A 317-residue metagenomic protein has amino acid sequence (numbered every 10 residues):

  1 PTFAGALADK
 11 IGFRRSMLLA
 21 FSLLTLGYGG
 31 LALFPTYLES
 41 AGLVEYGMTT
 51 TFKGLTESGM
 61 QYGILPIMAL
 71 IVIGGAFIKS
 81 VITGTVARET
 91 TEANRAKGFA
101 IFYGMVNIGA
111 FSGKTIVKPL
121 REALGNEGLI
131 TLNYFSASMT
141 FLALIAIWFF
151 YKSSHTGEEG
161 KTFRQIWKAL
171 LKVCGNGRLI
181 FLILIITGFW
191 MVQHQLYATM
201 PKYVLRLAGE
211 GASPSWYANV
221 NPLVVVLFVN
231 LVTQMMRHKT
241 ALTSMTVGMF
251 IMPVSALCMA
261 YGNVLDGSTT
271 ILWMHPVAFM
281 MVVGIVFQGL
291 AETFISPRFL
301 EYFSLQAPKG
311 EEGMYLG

Functional and structural regions predicted by a protein language model:
P1-F13, R121, L227-V247: Helix-to-loop junctions at the C-terminal end of transmembrane segments in multipass secondary transporters
S22-S58, F250-W273: C-terminal ends and interior cores of transmembrane alpha-helices in multi-pass membrane transporters/permeases
L65, I130-F149: Symmetry-related core transmembrane helices of the 12-TM Major Facilitator Superfamily/SLC fold
F77-T91, V204, T293-P308: Intracellular juxtamembrane helix-capping segments at the cytosolic ends of symmetry-related transmembrane helices
A96-R121, M139-T140, G317: Glycine-rich segments within core transmembrane alpha-helices of 12-TM secondary carriers
K97-A100, Y203-V226, V247, H275-V283 (+1 more regions): Loop-to-transmembrane helix entry
G113, G177-A218: Extracytoplasmic gate region of multi-pass secondary transporters
T156-L184: Juxtamembrane intracellular "pre-TM" segments in multi-pass secondary transporters
